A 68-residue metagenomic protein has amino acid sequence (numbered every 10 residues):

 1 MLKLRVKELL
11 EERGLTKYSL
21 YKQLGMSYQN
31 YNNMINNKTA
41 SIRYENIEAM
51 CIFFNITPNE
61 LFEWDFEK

Functional and structural regions predicted by a protein language model:
M1-T16: A short, Lys/Arg-rich alpha-helix, primarily the initiator
L4, Y18, R43-I47: Short alpha-helical elements of helix-turn-helix
L10, I35, I42, N46 (+1 more regions): DNA major-groove recognition helix of helix-turn-helix
L10, Y21, C51: The alpha-helix within a helix-turn-helix
L15-N33: Short alpha-helical DNA-recognition segment
E45-E60: DNA major-groove recognition helix of helix-turn-helix/homeodomain DNA-binding modules
L61-K68: Short amphipathic recognition helices of helix-turn-helix/homeodomain-type DNA-binding modules
